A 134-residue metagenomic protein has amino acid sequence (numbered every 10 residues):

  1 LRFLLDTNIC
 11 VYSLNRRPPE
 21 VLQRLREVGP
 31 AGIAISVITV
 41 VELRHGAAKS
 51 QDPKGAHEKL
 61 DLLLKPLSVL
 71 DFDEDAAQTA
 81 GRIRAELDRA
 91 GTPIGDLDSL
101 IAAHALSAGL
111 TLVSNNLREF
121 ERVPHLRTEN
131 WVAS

Functional and structural regions predicted by a protein language model:
L1, A102, L106-S134: Acidic, PIN/NYN-like endoribonuclease modules and their adjacent C-terminal/linker elements
L1-I35, H45-L64, S134: Short, well-structured N-terminal submotif of metal-dependent ribonuclease cores
D6, S36, I94-G95, N116: Histidine- and aromatic-rich ligand-binding microenvironments
D6-T7, V21, L43, A80 (+2 more regions): Generic structural signal for small/hydrophobic residues in well-ordered secondary structure, especially within
I9-C10, T39, A76, I101 (+1 more regions): Alpha-helix capping/helix-boundary segments
C10-V11, V41-R44, L70, E121 (+1 more regions): Nucleotide phosphate-binding site architecture
E58, L67-V113: Active-site neighborhoods of divalent-metal-dependent phosphate/nucleic-acid chemistry enzymes
